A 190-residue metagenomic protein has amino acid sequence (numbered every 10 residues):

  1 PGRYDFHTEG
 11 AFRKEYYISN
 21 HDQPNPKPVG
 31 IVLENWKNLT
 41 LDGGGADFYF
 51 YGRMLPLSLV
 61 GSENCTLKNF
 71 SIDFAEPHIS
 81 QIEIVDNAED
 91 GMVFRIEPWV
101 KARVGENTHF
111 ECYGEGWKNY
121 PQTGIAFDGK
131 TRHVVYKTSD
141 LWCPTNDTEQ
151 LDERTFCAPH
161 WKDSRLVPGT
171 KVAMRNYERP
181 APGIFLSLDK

Functional and structural regions predicted by a protein language model:
P1-K190: Extracellular/periplasmic carbohydrate-active domains that bind, remodel, or depolymerize complex polysaccharides
